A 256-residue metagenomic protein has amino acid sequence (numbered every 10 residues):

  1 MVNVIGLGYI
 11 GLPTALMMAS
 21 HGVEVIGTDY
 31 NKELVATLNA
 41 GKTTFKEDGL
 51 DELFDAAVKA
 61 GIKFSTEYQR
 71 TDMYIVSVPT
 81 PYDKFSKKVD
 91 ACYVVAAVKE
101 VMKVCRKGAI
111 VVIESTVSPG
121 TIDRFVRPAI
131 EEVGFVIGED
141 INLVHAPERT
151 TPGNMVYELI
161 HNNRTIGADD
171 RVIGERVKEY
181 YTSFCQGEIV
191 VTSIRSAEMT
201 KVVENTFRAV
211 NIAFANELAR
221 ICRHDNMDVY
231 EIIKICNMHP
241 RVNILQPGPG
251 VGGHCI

Functional and structural regions predicted by a protein language model:
M1-I256: Structural/interface elements that position substrates and couple domains in central-metabolism enzymes
